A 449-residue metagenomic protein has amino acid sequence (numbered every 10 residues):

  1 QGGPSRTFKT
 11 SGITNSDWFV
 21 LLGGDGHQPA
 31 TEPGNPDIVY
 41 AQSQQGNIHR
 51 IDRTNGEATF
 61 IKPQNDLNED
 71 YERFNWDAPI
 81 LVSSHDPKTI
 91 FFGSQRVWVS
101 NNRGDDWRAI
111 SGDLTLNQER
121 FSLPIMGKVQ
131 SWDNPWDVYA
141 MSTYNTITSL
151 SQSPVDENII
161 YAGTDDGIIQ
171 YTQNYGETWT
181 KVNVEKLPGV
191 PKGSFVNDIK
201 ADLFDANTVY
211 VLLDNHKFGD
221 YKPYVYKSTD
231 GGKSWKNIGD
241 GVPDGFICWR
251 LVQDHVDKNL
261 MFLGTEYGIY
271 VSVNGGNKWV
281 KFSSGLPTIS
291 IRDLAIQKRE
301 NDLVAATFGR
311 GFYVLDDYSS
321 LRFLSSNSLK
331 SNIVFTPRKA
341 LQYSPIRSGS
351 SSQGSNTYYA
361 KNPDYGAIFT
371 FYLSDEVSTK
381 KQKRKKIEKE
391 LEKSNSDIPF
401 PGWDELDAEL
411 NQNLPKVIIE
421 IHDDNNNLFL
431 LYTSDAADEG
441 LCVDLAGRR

Functional and structural regions predicted by a protein language model:
Q1-L341, P345-T357, D364-Y365, S374: Beta-propeller blade termini and top-face loops
S43-Q45, Q412-K416: A short, compositionally biased
T59, V280, N425-L431: Surface-exposed loop/edge segments in extracytoplasmic proteins
H255, G440-C442: Extended hydrophobic secondary-structure segments
S352-L414: Contiguous beta-strand segments within globular domains
I418-H422: Beta-strand signatures of extracellular beta-sandwich domains
Y432-E439: Conserved small/polar residues in nucleotide/adenosyl-binding loops
V443-R449: Hydrophobic alpha-helical segments, chiefly the membrane-spanning helices and signal/signal-anchor peptides
